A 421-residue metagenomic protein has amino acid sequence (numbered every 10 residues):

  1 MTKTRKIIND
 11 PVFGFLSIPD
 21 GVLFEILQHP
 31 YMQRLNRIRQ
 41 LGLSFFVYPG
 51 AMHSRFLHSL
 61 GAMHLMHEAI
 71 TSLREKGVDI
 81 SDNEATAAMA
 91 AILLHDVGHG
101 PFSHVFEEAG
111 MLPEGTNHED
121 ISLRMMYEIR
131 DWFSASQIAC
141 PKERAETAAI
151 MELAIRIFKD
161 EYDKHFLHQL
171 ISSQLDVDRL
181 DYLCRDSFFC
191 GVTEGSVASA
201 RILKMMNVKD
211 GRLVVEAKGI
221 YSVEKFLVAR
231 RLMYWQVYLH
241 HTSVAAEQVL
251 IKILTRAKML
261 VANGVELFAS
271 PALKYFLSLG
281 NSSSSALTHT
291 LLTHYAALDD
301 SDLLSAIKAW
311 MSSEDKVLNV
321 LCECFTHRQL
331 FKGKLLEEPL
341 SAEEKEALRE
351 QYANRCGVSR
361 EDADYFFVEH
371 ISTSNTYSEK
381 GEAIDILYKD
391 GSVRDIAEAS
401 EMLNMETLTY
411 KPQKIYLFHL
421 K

Functional and structural regions predicted by a protein language model:
M1-A87, V97-K421: Histidine-centered, transition-metal-coordinating active-site segments
A90-A91: Alpha-helical scaffold segments that flank or form the walls of functional sites
L94: Aromatic-lined, polymer-binding surfaces characteristic of secreted/periplasmic polysaccharide-degrading enzymes
